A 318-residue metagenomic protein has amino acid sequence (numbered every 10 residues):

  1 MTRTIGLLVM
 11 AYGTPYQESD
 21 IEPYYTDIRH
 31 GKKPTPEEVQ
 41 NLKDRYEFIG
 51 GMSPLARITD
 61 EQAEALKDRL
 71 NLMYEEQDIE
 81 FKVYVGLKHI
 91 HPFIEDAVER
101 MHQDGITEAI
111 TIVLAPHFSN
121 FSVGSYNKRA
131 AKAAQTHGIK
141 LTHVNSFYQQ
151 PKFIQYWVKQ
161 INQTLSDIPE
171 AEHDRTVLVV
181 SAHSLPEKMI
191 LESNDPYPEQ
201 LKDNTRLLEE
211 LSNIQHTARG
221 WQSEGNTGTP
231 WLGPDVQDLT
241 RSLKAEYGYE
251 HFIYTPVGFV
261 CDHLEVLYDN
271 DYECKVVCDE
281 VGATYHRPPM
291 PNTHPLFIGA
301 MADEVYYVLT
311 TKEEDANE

Functional and structural regions predicted by a protein language model:
T2-E318: Active-site-proximal alpha-helix that buttresses catalytic centers in soluble enzyme cores
